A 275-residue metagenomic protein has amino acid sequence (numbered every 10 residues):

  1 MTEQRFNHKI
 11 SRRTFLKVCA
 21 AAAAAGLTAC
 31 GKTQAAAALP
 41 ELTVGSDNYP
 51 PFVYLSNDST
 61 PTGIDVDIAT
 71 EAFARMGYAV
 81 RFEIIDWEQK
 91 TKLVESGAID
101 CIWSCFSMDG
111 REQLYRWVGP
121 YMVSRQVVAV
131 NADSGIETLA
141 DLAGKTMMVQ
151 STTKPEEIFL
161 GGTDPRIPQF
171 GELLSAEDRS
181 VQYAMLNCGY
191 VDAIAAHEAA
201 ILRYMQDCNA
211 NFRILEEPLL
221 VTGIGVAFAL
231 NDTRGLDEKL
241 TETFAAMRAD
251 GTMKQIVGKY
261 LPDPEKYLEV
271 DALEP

Functional and structural regions predicted by a protein language model:
M1-I10, V18-T28: N-terminal secretory signal peptides
A38-C105, D250: Extracytoplasmic small-molecule ligand-binding "clamshell" domains of the periplasmic binding protein/Venus flytrap
D47, V123-V130, Q206-F244, D263-P275: Periplasmic-binding protein-like
L55, A69-Y78, P155-A176, M205-N209: Ligand-binding cleft/hinge of the Venus flytrap
V66, F82-K92, L173-A184, C188 (+1 more regions): Short helix-initiation/N-cap motifs at beta->coil->alpha
V66-R75, I136, A140-T146, S151-K154 (+1 more regions): Extended ligand-binding regions for polar small-molecule ligands
T70, A79-D141, P218: Acidic, polar ligand-binding/catalytic clefts
Q89-K92, C105-L114, I158-G161, M185-V221: A ligand-binding cleft/hinge motif common to bilobed small-molecule-binding domains
